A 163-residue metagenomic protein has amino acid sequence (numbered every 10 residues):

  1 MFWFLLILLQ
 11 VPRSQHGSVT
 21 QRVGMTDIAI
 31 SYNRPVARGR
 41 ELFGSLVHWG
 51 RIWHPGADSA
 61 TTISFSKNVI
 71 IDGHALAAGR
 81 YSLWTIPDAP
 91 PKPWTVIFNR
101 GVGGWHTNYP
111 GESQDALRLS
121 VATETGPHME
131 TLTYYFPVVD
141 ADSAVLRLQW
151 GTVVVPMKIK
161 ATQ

Functional and structural regions predicted by a protein language model:
M1-L6: Sec-dependent signal peptide recognition, specifically the positively charged N-region followed immediately by
I7-A77, S82-Q163: Targeting-peptide/extracellular-domain and disordered-appendage signature
